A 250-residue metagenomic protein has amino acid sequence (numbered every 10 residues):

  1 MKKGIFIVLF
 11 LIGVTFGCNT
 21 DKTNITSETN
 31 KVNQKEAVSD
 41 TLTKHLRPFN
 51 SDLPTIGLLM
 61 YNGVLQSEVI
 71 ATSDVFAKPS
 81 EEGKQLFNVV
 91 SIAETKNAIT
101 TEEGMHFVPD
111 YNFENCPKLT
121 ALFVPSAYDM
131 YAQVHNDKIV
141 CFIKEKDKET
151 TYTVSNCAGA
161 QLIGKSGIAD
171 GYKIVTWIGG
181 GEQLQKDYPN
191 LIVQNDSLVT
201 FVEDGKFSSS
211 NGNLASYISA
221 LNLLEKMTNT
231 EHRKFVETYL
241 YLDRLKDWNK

Functional and structural regions predicted by a protein language model:
K2-V8: Sec-dependent signal peptide recognition, specifically the positively charged N-region followed immediately by
V14-G17: C-terminal motif of bacterial Sec signal peptides marking the signal peptidase cleavage site
N19-D21: Bacterial signal peptide processing site
N24-M60, V64-L65, A71, K84-L86 (+2 more regions): Active-site-adjacent pocket-lining segments in enzyme domains
E28, N88-V108: N-terminal beta-loop-helix "entrance" segment that forms/cooperates in small-molecule cofactor or anionic ligand
Q66-S67, P79: Glycine- and acidic-residue-enriched helix-capping/strand-helix junction motifs
V75-K84: A short, Lys/Arg-enriched amphipathic alpha-helix followed by its capping loop at the start of a domain
